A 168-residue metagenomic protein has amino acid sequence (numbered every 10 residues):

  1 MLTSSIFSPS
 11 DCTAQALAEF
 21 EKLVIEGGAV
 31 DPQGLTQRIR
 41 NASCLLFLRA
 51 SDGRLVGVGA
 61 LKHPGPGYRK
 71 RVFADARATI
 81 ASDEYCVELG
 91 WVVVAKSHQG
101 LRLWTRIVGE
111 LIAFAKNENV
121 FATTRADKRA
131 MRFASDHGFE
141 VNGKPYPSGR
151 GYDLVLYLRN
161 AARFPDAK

Functional and structural regions predicted by a protein language model:
M1-R40, L45-V56: Short amphipathic alpha-helix that is part of the acyltransferase structural core
T36-Q37, A50-V93, P147-Y152: Conserved acyl-donor/pantetheine-binding loop and adjacent beta-alpha core of acyl/acetyltransferases and related
W91-V94, Q99-A113, D136: Conserved acetyl-CoA-binding loop-helix of GNAT-fold acetyltransferases
A113-D127: Conserved GNAT acetyl-CoA-binding A-motif
A126-G151: Conserved active-site alpha-helix within GNAT-family acetyltransferase domains
D127, P147-K168: C-terminal "cap" of GNAT-fold acetyltransferases
